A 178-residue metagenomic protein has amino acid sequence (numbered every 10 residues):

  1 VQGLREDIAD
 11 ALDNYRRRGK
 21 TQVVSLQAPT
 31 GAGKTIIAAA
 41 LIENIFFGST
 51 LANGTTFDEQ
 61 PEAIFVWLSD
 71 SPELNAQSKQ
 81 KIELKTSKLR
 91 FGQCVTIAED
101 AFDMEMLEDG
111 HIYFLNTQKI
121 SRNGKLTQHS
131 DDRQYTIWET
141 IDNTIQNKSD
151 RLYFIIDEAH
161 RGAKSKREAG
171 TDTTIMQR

Functional and structural regions predicted by a protein language model:
V1-R178: RecA-like P-loop NTPase motor core of helicase/translocase proteins
